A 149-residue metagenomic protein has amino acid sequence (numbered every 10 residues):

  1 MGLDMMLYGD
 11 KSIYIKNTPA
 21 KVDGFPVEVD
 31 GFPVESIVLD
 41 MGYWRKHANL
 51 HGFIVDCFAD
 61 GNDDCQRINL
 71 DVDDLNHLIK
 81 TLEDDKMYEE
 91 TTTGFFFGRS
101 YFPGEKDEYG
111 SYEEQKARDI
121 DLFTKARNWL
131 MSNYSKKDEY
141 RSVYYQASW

Functional and structural regions predicted by a protein language model:
M1-W149: Acidic (Asp/Glu-rich) sequence patches and key acidic residues that form negatively charged surfaces used
